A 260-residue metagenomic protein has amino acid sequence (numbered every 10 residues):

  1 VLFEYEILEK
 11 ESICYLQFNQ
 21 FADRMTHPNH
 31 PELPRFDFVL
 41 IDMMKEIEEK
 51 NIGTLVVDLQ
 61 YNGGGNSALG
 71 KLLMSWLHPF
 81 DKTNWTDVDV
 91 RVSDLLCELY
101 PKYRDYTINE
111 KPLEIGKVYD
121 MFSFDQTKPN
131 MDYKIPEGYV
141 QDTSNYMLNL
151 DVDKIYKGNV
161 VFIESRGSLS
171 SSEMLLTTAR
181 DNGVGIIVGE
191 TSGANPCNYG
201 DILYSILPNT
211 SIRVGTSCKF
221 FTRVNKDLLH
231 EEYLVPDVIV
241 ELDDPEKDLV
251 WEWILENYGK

Functional and structural regions predicted by a protein language model:
V1-K260: C-terminal "post-core" interaction segments
